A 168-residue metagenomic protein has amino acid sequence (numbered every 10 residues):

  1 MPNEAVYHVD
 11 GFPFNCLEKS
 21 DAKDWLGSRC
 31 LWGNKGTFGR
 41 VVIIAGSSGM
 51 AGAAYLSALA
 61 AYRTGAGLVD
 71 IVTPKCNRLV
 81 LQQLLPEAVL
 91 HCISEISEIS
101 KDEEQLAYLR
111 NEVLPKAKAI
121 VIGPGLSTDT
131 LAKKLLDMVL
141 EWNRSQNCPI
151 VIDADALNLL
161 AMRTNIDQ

Functional and structural regions predicted by a protein language model:
M1-A154, N158-Q168: Small-residue (G/A/S/T)-rich helix-start motifs and N-terminal tracts that mark the onset
